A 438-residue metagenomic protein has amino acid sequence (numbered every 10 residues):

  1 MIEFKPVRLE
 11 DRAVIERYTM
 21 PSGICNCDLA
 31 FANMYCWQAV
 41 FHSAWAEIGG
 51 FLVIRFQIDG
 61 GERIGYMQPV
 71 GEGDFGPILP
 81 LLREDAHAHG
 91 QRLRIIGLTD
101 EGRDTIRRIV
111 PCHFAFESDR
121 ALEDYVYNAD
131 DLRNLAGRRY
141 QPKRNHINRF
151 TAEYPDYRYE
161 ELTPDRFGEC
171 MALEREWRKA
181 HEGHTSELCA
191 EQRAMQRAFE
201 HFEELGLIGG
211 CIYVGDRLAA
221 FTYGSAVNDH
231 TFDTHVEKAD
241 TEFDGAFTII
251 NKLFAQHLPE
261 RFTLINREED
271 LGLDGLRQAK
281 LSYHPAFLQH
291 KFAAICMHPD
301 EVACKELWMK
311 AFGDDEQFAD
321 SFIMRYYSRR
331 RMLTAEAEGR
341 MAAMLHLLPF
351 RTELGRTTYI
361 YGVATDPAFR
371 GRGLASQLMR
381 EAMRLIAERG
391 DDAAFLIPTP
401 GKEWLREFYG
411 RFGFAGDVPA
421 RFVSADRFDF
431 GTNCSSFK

Functional and structural regions predicted by a protein language model:
M1-C27, A136-A194, I295-A342, L347 (+3 more regions): Short amphipathic alpha-helix that is part of the acyltransferase structural core
I24-C27, A32-F51, E200-G210, I323-A337 (+3 more regions): A short helix-loop-beta-strand connector motif used in the catalytic cores of GNAT acetyltransferases and, in some
W45, G49-Q57, C211, D216-A226 (+5 more regions): Conserved beta-strand in the GNAT
Y66-D74, H235-D244, I360-G371: A short, internal acetyl-CoA/4′-phosphopantetheine-binding micro-motif in the GNAT/acyltransferase core
D74-E84, F243-Q256, T365, G371-R384: Conserved acetyl-CoA-binding loop-helix of GNAT-fold acetyltransferases
H89-T99, E260-E268, M379, I386-T399: Conserved GNAT acetyl-CoA-binding A-motif
R103-F116, L271-L288, S376, E388-D392 (+1 more regions): Conserved active-site alpha-helix within GNAT-family acetyltransferase domains
E117-Y125, A286-M297, I397, G410-G431: Conserved catalytic-core motifs of GNAT/GCN5-like acyltransferases
